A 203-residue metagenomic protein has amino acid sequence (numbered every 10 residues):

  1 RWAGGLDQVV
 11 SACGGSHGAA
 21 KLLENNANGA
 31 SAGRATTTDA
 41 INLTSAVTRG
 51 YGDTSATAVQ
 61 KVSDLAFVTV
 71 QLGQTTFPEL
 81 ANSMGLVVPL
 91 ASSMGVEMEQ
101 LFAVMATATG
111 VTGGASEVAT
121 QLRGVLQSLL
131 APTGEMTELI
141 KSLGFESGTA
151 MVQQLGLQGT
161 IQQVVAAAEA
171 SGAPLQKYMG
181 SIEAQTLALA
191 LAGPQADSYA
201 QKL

Functional and structural regions predicted by a protein language model:
R1-K202: Amphipathic alpha-helical interface segments used for oligomerization, scaffolding, and membrane association
